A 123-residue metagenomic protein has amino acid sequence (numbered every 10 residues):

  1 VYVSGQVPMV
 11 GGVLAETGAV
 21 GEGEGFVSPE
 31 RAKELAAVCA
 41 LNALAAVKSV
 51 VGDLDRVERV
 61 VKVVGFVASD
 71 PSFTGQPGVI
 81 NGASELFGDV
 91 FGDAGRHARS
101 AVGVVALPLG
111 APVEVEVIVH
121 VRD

Functional and structural regions predicted by a protein language model:
V1-D123: Short, polar/acidic, helix-capping and beta-turn segments at strand->helix junctions that line the mouths
